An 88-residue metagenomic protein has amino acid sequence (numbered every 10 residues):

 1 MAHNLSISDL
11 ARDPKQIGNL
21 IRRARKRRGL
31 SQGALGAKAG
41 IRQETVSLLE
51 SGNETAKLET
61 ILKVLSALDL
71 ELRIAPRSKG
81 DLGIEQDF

Functional and structural regions predicted by a protein language model:
M1-Q16, K79-F88: N-terminal flexible/basic segments that precede or flank functional cores
N19, G29-L30, A56: Residue-level signal for the short linker/turn that defines the boundary of a DNA-recognition helix
G29-S47: Short alpha-helical DNA-recognition segment
N53: Nucleic acid-binding interface residues in structured DNA/RNA-binding domains, emphasizing the DNA-engaging scaffolds
E59-A75: DNA major-groove recognition helix of helix-turn-helix/homeodomain DNA-binding modules
